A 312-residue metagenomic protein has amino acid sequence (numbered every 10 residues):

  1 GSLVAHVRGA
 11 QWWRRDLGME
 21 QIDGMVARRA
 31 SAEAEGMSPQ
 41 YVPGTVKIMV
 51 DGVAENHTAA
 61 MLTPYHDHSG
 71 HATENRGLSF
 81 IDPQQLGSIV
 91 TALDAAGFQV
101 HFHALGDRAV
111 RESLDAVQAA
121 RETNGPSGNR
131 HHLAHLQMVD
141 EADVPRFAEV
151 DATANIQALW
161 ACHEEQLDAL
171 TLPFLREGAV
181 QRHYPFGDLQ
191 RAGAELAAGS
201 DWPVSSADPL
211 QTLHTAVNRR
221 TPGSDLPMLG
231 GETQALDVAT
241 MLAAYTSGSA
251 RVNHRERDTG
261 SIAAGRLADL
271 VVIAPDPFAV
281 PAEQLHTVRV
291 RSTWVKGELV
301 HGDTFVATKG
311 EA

Functional and structural regions predicted by a protein language model:
G1-R111, D115, E122-T123, R146-T153 (+2 more regions): Metal-coordinating catalytic core of metallo-dependent amide/deamination hydrolases
D16-I22, H132-E141: Active-site glycine- and acidic-residue-rich loops that bind and position anionic ligands or nucleotide-like cofactors
G18-E20, E164-D168, D303-F305: Short, charged, surface-exposed secondary-structure boundary motifs
S88-H101, R108-H131, E141, P145 (+4 more regions): His/Asp/Glu-enriched, well-ordered alpha-helical/loop segment that forms or immediately abuts the divalent-metal
L299-A312: Glycine- and charge-enriched low-complexity intrinsically disordered segments
